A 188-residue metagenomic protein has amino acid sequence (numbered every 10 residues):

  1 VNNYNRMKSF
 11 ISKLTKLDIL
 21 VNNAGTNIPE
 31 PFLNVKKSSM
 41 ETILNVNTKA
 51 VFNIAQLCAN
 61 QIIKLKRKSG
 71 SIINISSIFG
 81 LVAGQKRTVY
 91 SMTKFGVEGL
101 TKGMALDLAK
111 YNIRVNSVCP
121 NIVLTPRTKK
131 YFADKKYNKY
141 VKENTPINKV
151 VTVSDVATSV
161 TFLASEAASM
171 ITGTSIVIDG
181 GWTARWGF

Functional and structural regions predicted by a protein language model:
V1-K8, K37, S154-D155: The beta1-alpha1 cofactor-binding region of Rossmann-like NAD(H)/NADP(H)-dependent oxidoreductases
P31-F32, S39-L44, V141: Substrate-binding pocket helix/loop in short-chain dehydrogenase/reductase
L33, V82-V89, K110, N148 (+1 more regions): Active-site loop immediately N-terminal to the catalytic Tyr-X3-Lys motif of short-chain dehydrogenase/reductase
A55, T93, T101: Active-site helix of classical SDR
N60, L106-K110, S169: Alpha-helical segment proximal to the catalytic Tyr-Lys
S77: Residue(s) in the substrate-gating loop at a strand-loop-helix junction that position the organic substrate next
I113-R114, K149-I178, T183: C-terminal substrate-recognition "lid" of short-chain dehydrogenase/reductases
